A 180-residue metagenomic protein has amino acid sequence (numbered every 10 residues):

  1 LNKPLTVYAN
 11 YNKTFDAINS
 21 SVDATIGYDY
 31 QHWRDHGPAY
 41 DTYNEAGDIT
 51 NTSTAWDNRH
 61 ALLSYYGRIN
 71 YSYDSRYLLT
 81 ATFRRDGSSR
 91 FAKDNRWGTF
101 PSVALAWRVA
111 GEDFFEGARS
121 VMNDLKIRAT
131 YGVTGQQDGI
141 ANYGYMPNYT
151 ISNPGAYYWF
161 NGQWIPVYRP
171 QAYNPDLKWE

Functional and structural regions predicted by a protein language model:
L1-E180: Extracellular/periplasmic, surface-exposed regions of secreted and cell-surface proteins
